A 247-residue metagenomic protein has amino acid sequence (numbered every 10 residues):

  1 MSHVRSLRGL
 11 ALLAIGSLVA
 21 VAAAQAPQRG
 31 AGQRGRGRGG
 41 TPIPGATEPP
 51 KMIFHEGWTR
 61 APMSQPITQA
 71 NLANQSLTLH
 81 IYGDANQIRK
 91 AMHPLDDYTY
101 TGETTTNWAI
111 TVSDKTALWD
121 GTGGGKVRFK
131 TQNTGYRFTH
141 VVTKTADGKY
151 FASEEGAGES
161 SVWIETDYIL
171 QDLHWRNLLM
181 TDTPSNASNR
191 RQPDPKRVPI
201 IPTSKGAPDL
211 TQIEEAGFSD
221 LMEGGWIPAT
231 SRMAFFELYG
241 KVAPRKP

Functional and structural regions predicted by a protein language model:
S2-A11: Bacterial N-terminal signal peptides that target proteins for export
L10-A20: Bacterial N-terminal signal peptides
A26-P247: Beta-rich carbohydrate-recognition modules and glycan-binding surfaces
